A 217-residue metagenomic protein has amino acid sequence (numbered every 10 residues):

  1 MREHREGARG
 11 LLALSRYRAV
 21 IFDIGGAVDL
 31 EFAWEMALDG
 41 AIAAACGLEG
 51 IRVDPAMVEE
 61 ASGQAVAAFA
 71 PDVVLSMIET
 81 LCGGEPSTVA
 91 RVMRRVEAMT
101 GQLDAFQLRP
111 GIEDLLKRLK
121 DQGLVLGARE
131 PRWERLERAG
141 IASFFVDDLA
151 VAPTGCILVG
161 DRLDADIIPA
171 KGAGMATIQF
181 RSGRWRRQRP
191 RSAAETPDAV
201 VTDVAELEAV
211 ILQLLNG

Functional and structural regions predicted by a protein language model:
M1-V20, A33, S87, E113 (+1 more regions): Asp-based, Mg2+/Mn2+-dependent phosphohydrolase catalytic module
H4-D114, R118-Q122, E130-E134: N-terminal helical cap/lid subdomain that shapes the substrate entry/recognition surface in HAD-like hydrolases
